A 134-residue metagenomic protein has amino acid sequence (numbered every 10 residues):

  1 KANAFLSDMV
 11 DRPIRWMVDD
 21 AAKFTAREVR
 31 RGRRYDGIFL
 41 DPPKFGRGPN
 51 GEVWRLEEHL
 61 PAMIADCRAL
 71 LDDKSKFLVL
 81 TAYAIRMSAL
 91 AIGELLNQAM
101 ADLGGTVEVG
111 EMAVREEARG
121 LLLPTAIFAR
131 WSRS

Functional and structural regions predicted by a protein language model:
K1-F39: S-adenosyl-L-methionine
A2, K23, A62-A69: Alpha-helical scaffolding segments of alpha/beta enzyme cores, especially the outer helices of TIM-barrel or partial
V18-D19, Y35-D66: Mobile active-site "lid"/loop adjacent to the S-adenosyl-L-methionine
A22, P43, A84: Catalytic metal-binding/acid-base residues of hydrolase active sites
R27-V29, P49-G51, L90-A91: Short, well-ordered secondary-structure micro-motifs
D66, L71-L78: Short glycine-dipeptide loop
S75-S134: C-terminal catalytic and target-recognition region of SAM-dependent MTase-like enzymes, primarily methyltransferases
